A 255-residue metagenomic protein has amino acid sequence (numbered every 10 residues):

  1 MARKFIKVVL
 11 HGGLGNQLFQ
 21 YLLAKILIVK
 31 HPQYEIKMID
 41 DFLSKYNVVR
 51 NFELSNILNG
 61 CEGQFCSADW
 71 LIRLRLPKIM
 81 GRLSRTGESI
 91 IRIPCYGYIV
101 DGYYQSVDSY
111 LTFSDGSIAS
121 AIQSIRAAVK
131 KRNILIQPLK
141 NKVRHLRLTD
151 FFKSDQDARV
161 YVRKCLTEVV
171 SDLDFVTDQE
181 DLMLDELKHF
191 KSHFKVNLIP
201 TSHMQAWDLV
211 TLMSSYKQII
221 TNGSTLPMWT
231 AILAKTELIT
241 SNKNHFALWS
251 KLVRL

Functional and structural regions predicted by a protein language model:
A2-K7: Extreme N-terminal starter segment of soluble prokaryotic enzymes
V9-F19, F151-Q156: A short, glycine/small-residue-rich beta-strand->loop->alpha-helix junction that serves as a flexible
L14, T167, S171-L252: Donor-binding and catalytic core of enzymes assembling or modifying cell-surface/extracellular glycoconjugates
Q20-L27: Short amphipathic alpha-helix
Q33-Y46: A short beta-strand-loop structural module common to alpha/beta enzyme folds
K37-D40, H145-L146, L173-D178: Short beta-strand segments
K45-S171: Secretory-pathway luminal glycosyltransferase catalytic domains
